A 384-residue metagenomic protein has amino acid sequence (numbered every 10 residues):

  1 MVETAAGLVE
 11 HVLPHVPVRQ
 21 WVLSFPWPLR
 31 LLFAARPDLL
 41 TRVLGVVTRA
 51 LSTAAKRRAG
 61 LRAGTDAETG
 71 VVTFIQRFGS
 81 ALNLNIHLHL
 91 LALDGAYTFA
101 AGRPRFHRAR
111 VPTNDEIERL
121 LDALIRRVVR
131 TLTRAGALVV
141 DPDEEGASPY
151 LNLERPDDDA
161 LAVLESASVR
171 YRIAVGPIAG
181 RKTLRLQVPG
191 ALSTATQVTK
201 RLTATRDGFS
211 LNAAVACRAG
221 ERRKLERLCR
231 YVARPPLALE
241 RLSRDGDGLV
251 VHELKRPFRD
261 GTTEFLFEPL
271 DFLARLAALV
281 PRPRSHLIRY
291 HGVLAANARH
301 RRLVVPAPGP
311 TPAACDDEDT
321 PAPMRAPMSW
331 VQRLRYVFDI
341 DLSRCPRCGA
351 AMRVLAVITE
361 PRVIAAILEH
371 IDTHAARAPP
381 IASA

Functional and structural regions predicted by a protein language model:
M1-A384: Beta->alpha loop/short-helix hinge microenvironment recognizer with preference for catalytic Tyr/His contexts
